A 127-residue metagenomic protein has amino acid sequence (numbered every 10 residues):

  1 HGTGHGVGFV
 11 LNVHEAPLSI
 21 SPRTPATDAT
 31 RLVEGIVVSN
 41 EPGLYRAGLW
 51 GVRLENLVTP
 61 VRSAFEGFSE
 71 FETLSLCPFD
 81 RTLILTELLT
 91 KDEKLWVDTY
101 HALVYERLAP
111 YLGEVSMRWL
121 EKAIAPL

Functional and structural regions predicted by a protein language model:
G2, V10-L127: Charged, cofactor-coupling segments
G6: Acidic, glycine-enriched catalytic cores built around paired aspartates
